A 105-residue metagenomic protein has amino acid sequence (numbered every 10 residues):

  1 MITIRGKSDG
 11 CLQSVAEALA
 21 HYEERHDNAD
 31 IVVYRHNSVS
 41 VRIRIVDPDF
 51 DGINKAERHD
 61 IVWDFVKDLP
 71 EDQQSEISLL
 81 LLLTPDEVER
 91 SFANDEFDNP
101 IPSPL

Functional and structural regions predicted by a protein language model:
M1, N37-F50: Short glycine-rich, basic-tinged beta-strand/loop micro-motifs
M1-L12: N-terminal presequence-like segments and adjacent domain-start helices
G10-C11, D49-G52: Short acidic, S/G/P-rich loop/turn micro-motifs used as interaction or catalytic elements
L12-A20, W63, K67: Generic solvent-exposed, charged/amphipathic alpha-helical segments that serve as macromolecular interface scaffolds
L19-A29, E71-Q74: Short secondary-structure junctions
E24-I43: Short edge beta-strands and adjacent turn/loop segments
D51-E57, Q73-L105: Polar/charged, Gly/Pro-rich intrinsically disordered segments
E57-Q73: Acidic, aromatic-enriched beta-alpha/helix-loop junctions
